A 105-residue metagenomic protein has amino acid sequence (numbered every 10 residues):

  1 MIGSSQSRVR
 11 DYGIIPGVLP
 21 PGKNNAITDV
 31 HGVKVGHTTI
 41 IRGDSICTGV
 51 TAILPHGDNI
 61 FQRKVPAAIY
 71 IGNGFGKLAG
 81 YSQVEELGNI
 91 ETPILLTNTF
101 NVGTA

Functional and structural regions predicted by a protein language model:
I2-A105: Alpha/propeptide regions of enzymes that mature by internal proteolysis
